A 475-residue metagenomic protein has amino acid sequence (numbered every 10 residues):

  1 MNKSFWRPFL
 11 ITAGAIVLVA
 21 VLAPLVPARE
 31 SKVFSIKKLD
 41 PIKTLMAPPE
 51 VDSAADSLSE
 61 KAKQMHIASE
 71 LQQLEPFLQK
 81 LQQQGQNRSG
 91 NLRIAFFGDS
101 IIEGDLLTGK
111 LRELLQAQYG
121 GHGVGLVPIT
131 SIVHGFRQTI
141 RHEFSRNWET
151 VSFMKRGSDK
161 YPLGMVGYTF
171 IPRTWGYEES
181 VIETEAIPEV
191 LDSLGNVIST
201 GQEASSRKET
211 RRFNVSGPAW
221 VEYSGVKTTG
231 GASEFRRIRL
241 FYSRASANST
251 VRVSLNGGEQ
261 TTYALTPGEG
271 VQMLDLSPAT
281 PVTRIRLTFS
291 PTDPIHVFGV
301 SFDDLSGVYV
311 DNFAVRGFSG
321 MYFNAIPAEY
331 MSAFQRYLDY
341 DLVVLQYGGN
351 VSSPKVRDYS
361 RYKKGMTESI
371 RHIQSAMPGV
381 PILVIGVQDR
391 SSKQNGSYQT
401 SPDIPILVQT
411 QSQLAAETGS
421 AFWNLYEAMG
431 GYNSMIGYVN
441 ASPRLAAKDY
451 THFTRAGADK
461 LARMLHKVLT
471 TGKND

Functional and structural regions predicted by a protein language model:
F9-L25: Hydrophobic membrane-insertion alpha-helices, especially the h-region of bacterial N-terminal signal peptides
M46-F96, V151-G157, L163-R173, A204 (+1 more regions): Membrane/wall-proximal cationic-aromatic binding patches
S69-Q83, F323-Q335, K364-H372, V408 (+1 more regions): Alpha-helical scaffolding within the catalytic cores of extracellular/periplasmic polymer-degrading hydrolases
E75, Q79, D105, G109 (+10 more regions): Solvent-exposed, polar/charged alpha-helical surfaces in well-ordered, non-transmembrane soluble domains, broadly
F97-S100, N312-G317, L345-N350, I385-D389 (+1 more regions): Active-site-proximal beta-strand/loop segments in catalytic clefts of secreted hydrolases
E103-S254, E259, A264-K364, H452-F453: Conserved SGNH/GDSL esterase-like catalytic core that processes O-acyl groups on lipids and polysaccharides
P327-A328, D389-D475: Catalytic His-Asp segment of secreted/periplasmic serine-dependent ester chemistry enzymes
L342-G348, T367-Q374, P381-G386, R390 (+1 more regions): Conserved, well-ordered alpha-helix/loop/beta-strand core segments that scaffold catalytic motifs
